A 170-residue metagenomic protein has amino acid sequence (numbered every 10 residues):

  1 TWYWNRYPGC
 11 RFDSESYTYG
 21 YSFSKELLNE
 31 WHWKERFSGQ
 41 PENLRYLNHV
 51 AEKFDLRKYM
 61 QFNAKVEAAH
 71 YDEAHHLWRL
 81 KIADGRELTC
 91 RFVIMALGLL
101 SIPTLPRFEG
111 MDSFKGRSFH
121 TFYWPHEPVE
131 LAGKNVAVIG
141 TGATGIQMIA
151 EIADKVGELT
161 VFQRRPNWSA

Functional and structural regions predicted by a protein language model:
W2-Y7, Y19, W33, E67-K81 (+5 more regions): Tryptophan-centric aromatic hotspots in well-structured domains and transmembrane helices
Y3-Y46, P166-A170: Glycine-rich active-site loop/strand segments that organize a redox cofactor
W4, D55-Q61, E158-V161: A short alpha-helix-loop-beta-strand transition element characteristic of N-terminal alpha/beta dinucleotide-binding
S14-G20, L28-E30, T89-F92, A96-P103: Core domains of carbohydrate- and sulfate-ester-processing enzymes
T18, M60-Q61, G116-F119: Conserved beta-strand scaffold positions in the cores of enzyme catalytic domains, especially in NTP/NDP-utilizing
K34-L100: Feature captures the FAD/FMN-dependent oxidoreductase FAD-binding
E87-L88, M95-A170: Rossmann-like dinucleotide-binding core of oxidoreductases
